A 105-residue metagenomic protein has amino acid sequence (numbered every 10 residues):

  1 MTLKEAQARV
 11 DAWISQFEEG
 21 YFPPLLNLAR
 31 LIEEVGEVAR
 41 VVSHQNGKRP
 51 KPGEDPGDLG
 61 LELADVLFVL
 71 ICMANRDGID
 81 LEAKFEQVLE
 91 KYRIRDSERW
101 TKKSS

Functional and structural regions predicted by a protein language model:
M1-L63, L67-S105: Flexible "arm" and connector segments at domain edges
